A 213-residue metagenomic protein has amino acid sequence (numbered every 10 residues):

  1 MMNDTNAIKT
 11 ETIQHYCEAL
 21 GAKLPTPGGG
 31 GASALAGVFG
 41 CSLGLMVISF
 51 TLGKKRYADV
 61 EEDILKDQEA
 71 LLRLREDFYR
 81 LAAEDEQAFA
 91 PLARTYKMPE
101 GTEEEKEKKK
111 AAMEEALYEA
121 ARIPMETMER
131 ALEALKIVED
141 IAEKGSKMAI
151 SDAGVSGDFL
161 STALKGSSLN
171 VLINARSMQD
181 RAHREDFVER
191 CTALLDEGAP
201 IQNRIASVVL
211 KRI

Functional and structural regions predicted by a protein language model:
N3-E11, N203-I213: Accessory "access/gating" subregions that flank catalytic or transport cores
N3-L20, E129-D140: Acidic-glycine-rich active-site phosphate/pyrophosphate-binding loop
A22-L45, A149-S167: Conserved phosphate/anionic-ligand binding catalytic regions in large, soluble enzymes, centered on
L35-F39, D67, L74-L81, A120-R130 (+5 more regions): Amphipathic alpha-helix face/heptad-repeat signature
M46-A58: Transmembrane signal-anchor/signal-peptide helices with a preference for the extracytoplasmic
K55-R94, I201: A structural-propensity feature for long, helix-poor, extended segments
D85, F89-D158, T162: Amphipathic alpha-helical interface segments
A134-I137, A149-V208: Preference for long, well-ordered alpha-helical segments
